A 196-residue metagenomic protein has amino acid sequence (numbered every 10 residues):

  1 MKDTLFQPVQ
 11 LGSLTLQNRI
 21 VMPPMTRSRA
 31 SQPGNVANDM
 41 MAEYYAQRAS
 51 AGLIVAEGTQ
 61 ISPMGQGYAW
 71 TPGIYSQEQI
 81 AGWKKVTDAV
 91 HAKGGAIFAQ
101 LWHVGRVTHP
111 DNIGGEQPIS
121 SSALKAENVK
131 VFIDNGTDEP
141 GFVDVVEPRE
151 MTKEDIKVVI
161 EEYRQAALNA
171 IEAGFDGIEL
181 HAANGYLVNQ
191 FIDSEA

Functional and structural regions predicted by a protein language model:
Q7, I20-P23, I54-A56, I97-L101 (+1 more regions): Hydrophobic faces of well-ordered beta-strands that scaffold small-molecule active sites in alpha/beta enzyme cores
L11, I20-D39, R48: N-terminal binding-site loop/beta-alpha segment at the start of enzyme catalytic domains that lines or forms
R19, G58-E116, S194: Acidic/aromatic-lined carbohydrate-recognition and catalytic surfaces of CAZymes acting on diverse glycans
M22, R48, V90, A99 (+1 more regions): Conserved, mostly hydrophobic/aromatic
M25-R27, W102-V104, A183-G185: Active-site beta-loop-alpha junctions enriched in small/polar residues
Q32-A46, G73-H91, H109-I119, K153-L168: Glycine-rich anion/phosphate-binding loops
M41-S62, E172-G177: Catalytic domains of carbohydrate-active enzymes, especially glycoside hydrolases
W102-N169, A173: Non-globular sequence segments
